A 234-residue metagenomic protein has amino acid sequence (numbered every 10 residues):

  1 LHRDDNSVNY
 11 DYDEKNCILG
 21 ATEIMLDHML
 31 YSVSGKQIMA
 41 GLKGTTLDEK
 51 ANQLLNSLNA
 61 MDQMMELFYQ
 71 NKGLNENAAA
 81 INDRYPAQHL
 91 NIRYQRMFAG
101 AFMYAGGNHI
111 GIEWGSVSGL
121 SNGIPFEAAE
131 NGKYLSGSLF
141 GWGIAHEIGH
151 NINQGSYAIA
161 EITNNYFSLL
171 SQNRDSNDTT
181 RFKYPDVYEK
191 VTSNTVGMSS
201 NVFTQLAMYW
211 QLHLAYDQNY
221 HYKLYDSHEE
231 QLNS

Functional and structural regions predicted by a protein language model:
D4-D5: Glycine-centered loop/turn motifs
Y10-Y12, G20-S234: Catalytic cores of extracellular degradative/oxidative enzymes
